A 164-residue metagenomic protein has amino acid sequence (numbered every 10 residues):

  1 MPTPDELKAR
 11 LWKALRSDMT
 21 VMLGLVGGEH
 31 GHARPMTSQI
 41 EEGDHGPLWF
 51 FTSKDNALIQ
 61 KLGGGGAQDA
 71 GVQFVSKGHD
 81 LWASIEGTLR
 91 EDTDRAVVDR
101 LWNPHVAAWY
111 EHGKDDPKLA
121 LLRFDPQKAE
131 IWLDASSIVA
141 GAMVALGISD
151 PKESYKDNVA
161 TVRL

Functional and structural regions predicted by a protein language model:
K13-G28, Q68-F74: A short, Trp-centered hydrophobic/proline-enriched beta-strand micro-motif
G24-V26, Q39-E41, Q73-K77, W132: A generic structural motif
E29-S38: A positional/architectural concept
D44-W49: Short active-site oxyanion
F51-S53: Short His-Asn-centered micro-motif
A57-L58, I131: Short beta-strands and strand-coil junctions in structured, solvent-facing domains, enriched
L58-P126: Short, structured beta-strand-loop surface elements
D115-L164: C-terminal edge-of-domain segments
